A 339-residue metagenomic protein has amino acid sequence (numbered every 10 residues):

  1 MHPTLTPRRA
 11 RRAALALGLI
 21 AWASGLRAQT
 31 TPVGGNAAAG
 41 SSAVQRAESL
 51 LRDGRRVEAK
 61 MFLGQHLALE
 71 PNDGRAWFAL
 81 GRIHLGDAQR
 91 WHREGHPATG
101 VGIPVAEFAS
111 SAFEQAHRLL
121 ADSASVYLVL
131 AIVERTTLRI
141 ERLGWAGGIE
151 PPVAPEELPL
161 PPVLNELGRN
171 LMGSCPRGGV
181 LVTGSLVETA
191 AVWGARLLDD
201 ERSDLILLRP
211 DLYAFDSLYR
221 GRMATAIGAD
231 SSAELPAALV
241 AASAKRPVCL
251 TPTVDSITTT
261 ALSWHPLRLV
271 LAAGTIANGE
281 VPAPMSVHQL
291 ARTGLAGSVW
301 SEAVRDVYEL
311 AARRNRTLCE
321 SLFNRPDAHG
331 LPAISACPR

Functional and structural regions predicted by a protein language model:
P3-A14: Bacterial N-terminal signal peptides that target proteins for export
A14-W22: Bacterial N-terminal signal peptides
G25-R27: Sec/Tat signal peptide C-region and signal peptidase I cleavage site
Q29-G178, A190, A195-R339: ER/secretory pathway lumenal C-terminal domains and tails of membrane proteins involved in glycoprotein biogenesis
